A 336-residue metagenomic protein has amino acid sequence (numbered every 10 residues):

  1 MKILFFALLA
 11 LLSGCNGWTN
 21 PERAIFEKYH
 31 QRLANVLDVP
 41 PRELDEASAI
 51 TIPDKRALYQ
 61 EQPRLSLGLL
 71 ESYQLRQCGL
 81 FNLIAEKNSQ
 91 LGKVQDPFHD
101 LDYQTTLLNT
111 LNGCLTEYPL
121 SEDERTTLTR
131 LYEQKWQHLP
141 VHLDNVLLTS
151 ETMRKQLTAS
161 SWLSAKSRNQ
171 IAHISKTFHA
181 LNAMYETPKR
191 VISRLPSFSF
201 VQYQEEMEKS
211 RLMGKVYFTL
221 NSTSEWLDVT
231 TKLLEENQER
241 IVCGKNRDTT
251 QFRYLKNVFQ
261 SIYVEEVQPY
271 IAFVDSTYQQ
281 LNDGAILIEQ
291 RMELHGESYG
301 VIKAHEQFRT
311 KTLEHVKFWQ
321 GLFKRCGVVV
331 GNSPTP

Functional and structural regions predicted by a protein language model:
M1-A7: Sec-dependent signal peptide recognition, specifically the positively charged N-region followed immediately by
L12-G14: C-terminal motif of bacterial Sec signal peptides marking the signal peptidase cleavage site
N16, G79, L115, V242-G244 (+1 more regions): Sequence contexts marking disulfide-bonded cysteines in secreted/extracellular proteins
T19-K166: N-terminal Sec/ER secretory leader and immediately downstream segment of secreted/extracellular precursors
Y132-G284: Extended amphipathic alpha-helical interaction segments
D275-P336: Alpha-helical oligomerization segments
